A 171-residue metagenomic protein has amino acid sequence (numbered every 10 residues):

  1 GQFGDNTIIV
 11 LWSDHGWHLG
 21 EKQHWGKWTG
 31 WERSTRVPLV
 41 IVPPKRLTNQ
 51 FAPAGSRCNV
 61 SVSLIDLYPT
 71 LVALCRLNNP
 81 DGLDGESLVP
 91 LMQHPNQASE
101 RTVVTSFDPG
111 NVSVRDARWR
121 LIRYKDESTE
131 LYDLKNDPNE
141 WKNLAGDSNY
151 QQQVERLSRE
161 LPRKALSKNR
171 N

Functional and structural regions predicted by a protein language model:
G1-P53, S63: Histidine-centered active-site microenvironments of extracellular/periplasmic hydrolases and transferases
D5, Q152-E155: Mature, folded catalytic cores of secreted/periplasmic enzymes
H15-E21, K27, P53, V60-Y68 (+4 more regions): C-terminal cap/loop subdomain of S1 sulfatases and analogous C-terminal strand-loop tails that border
E140-L144: Carboxylate-dense, calcium-coordinating segments in secreted/extracellular and ER-lumen proteins
